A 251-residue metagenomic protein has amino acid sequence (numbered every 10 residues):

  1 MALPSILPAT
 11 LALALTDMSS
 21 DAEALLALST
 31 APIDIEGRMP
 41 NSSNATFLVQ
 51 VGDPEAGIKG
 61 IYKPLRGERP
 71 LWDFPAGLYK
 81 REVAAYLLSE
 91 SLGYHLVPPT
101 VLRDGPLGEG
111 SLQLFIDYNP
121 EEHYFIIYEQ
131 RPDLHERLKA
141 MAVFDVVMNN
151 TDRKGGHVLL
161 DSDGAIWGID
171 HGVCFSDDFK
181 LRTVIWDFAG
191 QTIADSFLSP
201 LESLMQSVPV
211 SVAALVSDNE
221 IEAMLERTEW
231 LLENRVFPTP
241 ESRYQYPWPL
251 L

Functional and structural regions predicted by a protein language model:
A2-T30: Juxta-kinase regulatory segment immediately upstream of eukaryotic protein kinase catalytic domains
P4-L7, D117-A142, F179-K180, E233-L251: Repeat-unit-sized solenoid/scaffold elements
E23-E129, D133-T151, G155, S162-I169 (+1 more regions): Conserved ATP-binding subdomain of kinase catalytic cores across diverse folds
R38, G52, P75, D161-L251: C-terminal catalytic region of ATP-dependent kinase domains
